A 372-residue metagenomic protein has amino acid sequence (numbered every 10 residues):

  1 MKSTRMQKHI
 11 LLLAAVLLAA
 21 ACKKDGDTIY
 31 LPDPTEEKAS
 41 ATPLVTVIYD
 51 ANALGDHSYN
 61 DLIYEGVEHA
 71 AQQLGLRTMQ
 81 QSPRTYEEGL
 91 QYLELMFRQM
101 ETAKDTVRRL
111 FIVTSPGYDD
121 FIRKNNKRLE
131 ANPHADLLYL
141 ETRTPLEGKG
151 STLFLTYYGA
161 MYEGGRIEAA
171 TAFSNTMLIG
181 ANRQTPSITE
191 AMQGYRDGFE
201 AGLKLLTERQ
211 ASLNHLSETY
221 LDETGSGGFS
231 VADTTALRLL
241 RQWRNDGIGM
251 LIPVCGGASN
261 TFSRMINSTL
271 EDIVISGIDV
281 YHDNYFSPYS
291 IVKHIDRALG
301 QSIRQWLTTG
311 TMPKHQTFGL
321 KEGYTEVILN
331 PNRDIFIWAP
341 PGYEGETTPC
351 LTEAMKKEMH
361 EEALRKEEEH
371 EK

Functional and structural regions predicted by a protein language model:
K2-I10: Bacterial N-terminal signal peptides that target proteins for export
L18-A21: C-terminal motif of bacterial Sec signal peptides marking the signal peptidase cleavage site
K23-I29: Bacterial lipoprotein signal-peptidase II cleavage site
I29-K372: A residue-level marker of the well-folded mature domains of exported/periplasmic proteins
